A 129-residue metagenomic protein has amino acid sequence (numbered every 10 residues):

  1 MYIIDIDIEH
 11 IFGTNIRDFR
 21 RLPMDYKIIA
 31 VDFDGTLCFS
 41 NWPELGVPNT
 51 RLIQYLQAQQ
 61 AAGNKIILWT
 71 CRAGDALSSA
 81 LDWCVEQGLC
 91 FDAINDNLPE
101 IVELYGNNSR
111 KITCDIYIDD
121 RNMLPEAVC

Functional and structural regions predicted by a protein language model:
I3-C129: HAD-like aspartate-dependent phosphatase fold
